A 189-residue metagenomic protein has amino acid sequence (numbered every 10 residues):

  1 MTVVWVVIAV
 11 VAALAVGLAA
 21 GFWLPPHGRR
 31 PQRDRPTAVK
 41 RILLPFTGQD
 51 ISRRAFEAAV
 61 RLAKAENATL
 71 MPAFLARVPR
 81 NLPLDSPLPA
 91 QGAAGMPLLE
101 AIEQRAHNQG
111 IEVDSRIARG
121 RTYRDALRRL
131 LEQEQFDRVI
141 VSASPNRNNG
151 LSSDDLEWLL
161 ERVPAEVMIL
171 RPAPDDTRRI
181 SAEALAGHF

Functional and structural regions predicted by a protein language model:
T2-R29, N108-V139: Structural beta-alpha unit
V3-W5, I140-V163, D175-I180: Glycine-rich, Arg-bearing micro-motifs that act as flexible, cationic patches
G28-P36: A short, basic/flexible loop-to-alpha-helix module at the beginning of a structural domain
R35-P89, D114, I169: Small/aliphatic-rich secondary-structure junction motif
D50, V60-A68, A73, R77 (+4 more regions): Cytosolic regulatory regions of ion transport systems
A55-A58, A126-L130, D154-W158: A short acidic, amphipathic alpha-helical/loop segment
F74-P97, R178-F189: Acidic, proline/glycine-rich short linear motifs
L82-G120: Structured, soluble extracytoplasmic/luminal domains of envelope-associated proteins
